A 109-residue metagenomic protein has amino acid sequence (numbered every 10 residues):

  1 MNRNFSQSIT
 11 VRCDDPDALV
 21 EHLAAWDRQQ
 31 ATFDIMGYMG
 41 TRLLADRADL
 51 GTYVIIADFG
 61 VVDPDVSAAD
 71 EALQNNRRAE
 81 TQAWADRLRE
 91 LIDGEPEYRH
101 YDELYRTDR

Functional and structural regions predicted by a protein language model:
M1-N2, R109: Basic/polar N-terminal segments that are highly enriched at the extreme N-terminus, encompassing both cleavable
N4-R12, V54-I56: Active-site-flanking beta-strand signature of metal-NTP-handling nucleotidyl enzymes and homologous cyclase-like
S6, G40-T41: Short hydrophobic/aromatic beta-strand element in the GNAT-like acyltransferase core that lines or flanks the acyl-donor
V11-L23: Short, surface-exposed ligand-recognition loops at beta-strand->loop->(often short) alpha-helix junctions that present
D15, R47, V61-D63: Feature marks short, surface-exposed loop/turn motifs that line or immediately flank catalytic pockets and channel
R28-G40, D58-R99: An amphipathic, aromatic/His-enriched active-site/gating alpha helix that lines ligand/cofactor pockets
L44-L50: A short beta-turn/loop motif at secondary-structure boundaries
H100-R109: Acidic/histidine-enriched, glycine/proline-rich intrinsically disordered or flexible terminal extensions
